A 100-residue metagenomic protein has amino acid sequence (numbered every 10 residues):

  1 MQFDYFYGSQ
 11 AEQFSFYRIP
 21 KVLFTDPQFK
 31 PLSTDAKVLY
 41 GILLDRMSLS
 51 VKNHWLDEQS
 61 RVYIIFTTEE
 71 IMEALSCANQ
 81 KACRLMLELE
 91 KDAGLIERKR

Functional and structural regions predicted by a protein language model:
M1-E69: Short recognition helix of helix-turn-helix/winged-helix DNA-binding domains
R46-R100: Winged helix-turn-helix DNA-binding recognition segment
